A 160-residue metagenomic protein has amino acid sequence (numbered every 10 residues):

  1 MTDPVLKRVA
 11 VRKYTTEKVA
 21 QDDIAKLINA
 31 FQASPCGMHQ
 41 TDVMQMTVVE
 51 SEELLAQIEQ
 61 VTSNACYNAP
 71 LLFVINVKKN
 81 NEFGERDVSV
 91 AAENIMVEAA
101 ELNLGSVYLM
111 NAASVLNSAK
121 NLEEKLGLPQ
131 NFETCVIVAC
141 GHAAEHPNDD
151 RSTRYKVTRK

Functional and structural regions predicted by a protein language model:
M1-K160: Acidic, surface-exposed loops and disordered segments
